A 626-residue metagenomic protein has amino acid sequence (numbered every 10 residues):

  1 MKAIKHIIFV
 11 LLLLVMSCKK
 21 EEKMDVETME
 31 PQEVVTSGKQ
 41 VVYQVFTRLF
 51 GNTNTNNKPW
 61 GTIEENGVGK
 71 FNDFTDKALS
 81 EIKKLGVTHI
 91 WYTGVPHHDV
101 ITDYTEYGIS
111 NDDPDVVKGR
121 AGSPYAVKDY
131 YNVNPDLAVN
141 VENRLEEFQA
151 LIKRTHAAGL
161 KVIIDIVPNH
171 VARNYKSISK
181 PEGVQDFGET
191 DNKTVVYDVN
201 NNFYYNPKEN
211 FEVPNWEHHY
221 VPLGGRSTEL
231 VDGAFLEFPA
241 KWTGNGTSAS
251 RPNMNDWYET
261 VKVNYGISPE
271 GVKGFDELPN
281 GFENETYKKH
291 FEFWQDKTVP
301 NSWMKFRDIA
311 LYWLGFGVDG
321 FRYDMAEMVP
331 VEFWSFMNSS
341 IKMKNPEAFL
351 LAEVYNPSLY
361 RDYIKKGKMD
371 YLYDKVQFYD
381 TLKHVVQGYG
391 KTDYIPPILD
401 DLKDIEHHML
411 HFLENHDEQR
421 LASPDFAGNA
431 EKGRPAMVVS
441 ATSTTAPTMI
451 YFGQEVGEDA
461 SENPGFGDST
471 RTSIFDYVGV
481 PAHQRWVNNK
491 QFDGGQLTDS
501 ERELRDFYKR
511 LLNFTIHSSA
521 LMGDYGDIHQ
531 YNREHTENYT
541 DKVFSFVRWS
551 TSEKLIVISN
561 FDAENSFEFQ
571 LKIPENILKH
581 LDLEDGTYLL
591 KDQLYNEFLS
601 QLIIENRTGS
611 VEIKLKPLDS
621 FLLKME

Functional and structural regions predicted by a protein language model:
K2-V10: Sec-dependent signal peptide recognition, specifically the positively charged N-region followed immediately by
V15-S17: C-terminal motif of bacterial Sec signal peptides marking the signal peptidase cleavage site
E21-K161, N169-K180, V184-D198, Y205-G233 (+7 more regions): N-terminal structural segment of carbohydrate-active enzymes
V41, L602-E626: C-terminal beta-strand-rich structural cap/linker in extracellular carbohydrate-active enzymes
T53, E406, E414-N415, R420 (+1 more regions): Loop/helix patches that line or flank the sugar-binding groove of alpha-linked glycan CAZymes
A172-G183, V331-M343, V354-V385, D459-S469: Substrate-binding cleft/loops of secretory-pathway carbohydrate-active enzymes
V261-L359: Active-site neighborhood of glycoside hydrolase catalytic domains
P357-T448, G467: Noncatalytic carbohydrate-binding groove/subsite architecture in carbohydrate-active enzymes
